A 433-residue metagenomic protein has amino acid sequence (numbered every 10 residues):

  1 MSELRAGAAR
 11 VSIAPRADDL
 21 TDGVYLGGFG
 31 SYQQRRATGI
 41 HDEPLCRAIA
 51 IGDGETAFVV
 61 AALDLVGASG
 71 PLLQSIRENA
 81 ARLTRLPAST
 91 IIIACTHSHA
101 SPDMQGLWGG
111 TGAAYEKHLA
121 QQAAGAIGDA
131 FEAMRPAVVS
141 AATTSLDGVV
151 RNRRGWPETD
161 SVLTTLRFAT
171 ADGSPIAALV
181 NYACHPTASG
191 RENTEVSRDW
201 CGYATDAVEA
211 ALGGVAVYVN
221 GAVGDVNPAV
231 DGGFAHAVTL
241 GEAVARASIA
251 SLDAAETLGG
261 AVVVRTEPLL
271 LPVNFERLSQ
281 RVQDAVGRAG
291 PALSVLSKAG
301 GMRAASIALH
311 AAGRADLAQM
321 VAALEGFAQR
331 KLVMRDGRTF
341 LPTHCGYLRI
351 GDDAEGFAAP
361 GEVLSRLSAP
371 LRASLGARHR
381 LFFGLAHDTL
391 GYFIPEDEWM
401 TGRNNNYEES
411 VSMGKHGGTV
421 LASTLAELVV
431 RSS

Functional and structural regions predicted by a protein language model:
M1-A94, M104-E242, L252, G260-S433: Conserved beta-alpha junction segments in alpha/beta enzyme cores
A100: Short active-site segment of divalent metal-dependent hydrolases/proteases that encodes the spacing between
A245: Charged, flexible cofactor/metal-binding loops and thiol motifs
